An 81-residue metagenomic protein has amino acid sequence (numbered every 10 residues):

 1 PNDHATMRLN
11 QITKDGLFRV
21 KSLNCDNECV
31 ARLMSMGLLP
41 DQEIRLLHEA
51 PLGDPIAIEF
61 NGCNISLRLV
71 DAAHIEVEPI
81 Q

Functional and structural regions predicted by a protein language model:
P1-N2: Helix-rich terminal scaffold detector
A5, E28-R32: Short alpha-helix capping/helix-loop boundary micro-motifs
L9, D15, A50-Q81: C-terminal structural segments of small proteins and small subunits
G16-C29: Short, structured beta-strand/loop micro-motifs enriched in basic residues and often containing a Trp
P40-L46: Conserved beta-strand/loop element in small beta-rich adapter and peptidoglycan-binding domains
